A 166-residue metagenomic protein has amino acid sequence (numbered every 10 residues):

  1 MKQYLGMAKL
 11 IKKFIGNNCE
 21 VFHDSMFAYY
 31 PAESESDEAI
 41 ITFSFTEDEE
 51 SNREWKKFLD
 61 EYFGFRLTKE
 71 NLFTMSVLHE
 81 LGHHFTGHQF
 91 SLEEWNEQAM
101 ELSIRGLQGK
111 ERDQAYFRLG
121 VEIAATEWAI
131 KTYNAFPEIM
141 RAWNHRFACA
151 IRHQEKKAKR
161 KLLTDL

Functional and structural regions predicted by a protein language model:
M1-N18: Zn2+-dependent metallopeptidase catalytic core
D24-N71, L81-H88: Active-site scaffold of zinc-dependent metalloenzymes
K57-F58, G106-K110, C149: Short glycine/proline-rich turn/loop motifs
N71-L72, G87-V121: Post-HEXXH active-site segment of zinc metalloproteases
A115-G120, W128-E155: Short helix/loop segments within enzyme catalytic domains that coordinate or immediately flank catalytic cofactors
Q154-L166: A cross-kingdom feature marking charged/low-complexity
